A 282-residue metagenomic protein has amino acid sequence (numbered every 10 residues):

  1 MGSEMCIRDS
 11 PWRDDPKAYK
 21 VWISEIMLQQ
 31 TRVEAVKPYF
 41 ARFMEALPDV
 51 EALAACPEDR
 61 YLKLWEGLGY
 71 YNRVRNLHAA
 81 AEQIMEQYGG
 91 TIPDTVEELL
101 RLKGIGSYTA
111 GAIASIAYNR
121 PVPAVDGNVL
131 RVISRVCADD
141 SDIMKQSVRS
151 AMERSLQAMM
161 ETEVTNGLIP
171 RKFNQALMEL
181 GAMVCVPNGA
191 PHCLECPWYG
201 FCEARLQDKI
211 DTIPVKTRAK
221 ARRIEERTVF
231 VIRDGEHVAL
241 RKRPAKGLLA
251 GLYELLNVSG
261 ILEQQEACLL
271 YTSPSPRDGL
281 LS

Functional and structural regions predicted by a protein language model:
M1-D9, Y271-P276: Conserved small/polar residues in nucleotide/adenosyl-binding loops
S3, M27, L177, C196 (+2 more regions): A residue-level signal for conserved active-site and pocket-lining positions in enzyme catalytic cores
R8-H192, W198-Q207: Catalytic cores of DNA base-excision repair glycosylases
D15-P16, R222, G247, S273: A short beta-turn/loop motif at secondary-structure boundaries
P16, A117, P244-A245, S259: Structured beta->alpha junctions
F173, E179, H192, E226-R227 (+2 more regions): A generic structural signal for well-ordered coil/turn residues at beta-strand boundaries that shape enzyme active-site
I210-V258: N-terminal strand-loop-strand
G251-S273, R277, S282: The catalytic Nudix box helix
